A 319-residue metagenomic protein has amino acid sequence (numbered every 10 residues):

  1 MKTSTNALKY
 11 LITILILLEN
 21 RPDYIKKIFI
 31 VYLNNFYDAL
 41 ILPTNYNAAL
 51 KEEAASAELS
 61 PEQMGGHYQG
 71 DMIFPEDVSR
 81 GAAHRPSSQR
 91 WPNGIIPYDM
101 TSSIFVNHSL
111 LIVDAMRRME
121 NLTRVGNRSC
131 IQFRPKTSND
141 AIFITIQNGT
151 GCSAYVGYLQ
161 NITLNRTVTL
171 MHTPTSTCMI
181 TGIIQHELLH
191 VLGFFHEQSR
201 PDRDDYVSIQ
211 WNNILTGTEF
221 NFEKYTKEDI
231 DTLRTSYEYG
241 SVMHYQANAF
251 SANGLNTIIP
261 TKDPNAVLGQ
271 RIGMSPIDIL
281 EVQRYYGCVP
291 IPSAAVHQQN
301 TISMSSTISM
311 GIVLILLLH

Functional and structural regions predicted by a protein language model:
T5-T13, S306-M310: Sec-dependent signal peptide recognition, specifically the positively charged N-region followed immediately by
K9, T13-S109, D114-R124, S251-T257 (+2 more regions): Disordered inhibitory propeptide/activation segment of secreted metzincin zinc metalloprotease zymogens, centered on
D77-A83, Q89, M100-N248: Metzincin-family zinc-dependent endopeptidase catalytic domain
W211-A294: N-terminal targeting pre-sequences for secretion and organelle import
C288-T307: C-terminal GPI-anchoring signal of eukaryotic secretory precursors
I315-H319: C-terminal membrane-anchoring or membrane-association module
